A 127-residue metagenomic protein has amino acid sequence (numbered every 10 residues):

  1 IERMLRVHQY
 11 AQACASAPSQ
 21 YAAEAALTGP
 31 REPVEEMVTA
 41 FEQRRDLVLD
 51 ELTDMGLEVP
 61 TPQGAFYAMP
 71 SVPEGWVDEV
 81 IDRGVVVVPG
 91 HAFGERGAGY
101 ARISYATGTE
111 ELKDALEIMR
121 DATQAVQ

Functional and structural regions predicted by a protein language model:
I1-Q127: PLP-dependent class I/II
